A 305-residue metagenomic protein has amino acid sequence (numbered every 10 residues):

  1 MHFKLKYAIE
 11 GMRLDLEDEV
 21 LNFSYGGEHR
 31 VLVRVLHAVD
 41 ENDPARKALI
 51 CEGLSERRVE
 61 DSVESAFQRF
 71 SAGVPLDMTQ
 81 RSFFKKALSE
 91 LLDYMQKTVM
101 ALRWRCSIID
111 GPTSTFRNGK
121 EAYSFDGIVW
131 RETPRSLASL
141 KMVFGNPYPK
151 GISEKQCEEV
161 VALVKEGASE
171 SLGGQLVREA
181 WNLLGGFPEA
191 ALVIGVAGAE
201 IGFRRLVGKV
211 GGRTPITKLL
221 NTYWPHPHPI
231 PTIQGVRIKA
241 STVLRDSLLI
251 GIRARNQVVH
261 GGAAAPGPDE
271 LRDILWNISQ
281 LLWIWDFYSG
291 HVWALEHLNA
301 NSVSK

Functional and structural regions predicted by a protein language model:
M1-C106, D110: Long, contiguous, compositionally biased segments that the model treats as domain-scale units
I9, S24-Y25, C51, S71 (+5 more regions): Intrinsically disordered, low-complexity segments enriched in small/polar residues
D15, R30-V31, R57, T115 (+6 more regions): Intrinsically disordered, low-complexity, compositionally biased regions/tails
R69-R135, P268-D273, A294-S304: Basic/polar, acidic-poor N-terminal "presequence/leader" segments that form or can form short amphipathic helices
P75-Q80, K85-S89, G235-K305: Charge-enriched, short contiguous segments at helix-coil
M95, V99-L102, L206, V210 (+1 more regions): A generic secondary-structure signal for well-formed alpha-helical elements
R103, S107, H228-T232, W283 (+1 more regions): Residue-level signal for secondary-structure boundary elements
I109-R245: Helix-loop junctions and short alpha-helical segments
